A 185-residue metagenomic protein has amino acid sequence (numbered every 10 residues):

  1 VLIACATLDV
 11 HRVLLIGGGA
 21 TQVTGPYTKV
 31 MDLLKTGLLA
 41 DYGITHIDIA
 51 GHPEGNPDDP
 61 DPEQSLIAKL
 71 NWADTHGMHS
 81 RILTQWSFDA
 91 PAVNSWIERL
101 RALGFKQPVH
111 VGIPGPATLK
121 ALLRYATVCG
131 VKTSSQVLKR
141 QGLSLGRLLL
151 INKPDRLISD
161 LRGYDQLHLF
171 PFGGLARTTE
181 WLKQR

Functional and structural regions predicted by a protein language model:
V1-T21: A generic, well-ordered mixed alpha/beta core segment in the N-terminal half of proteins
C5, K69, M78, V111 (+1 more regions): Conserved, mostly hydrophobic/aromatic
A6, L70, D74-T75, R101 (+1 more regions): Non-catalytic positions within long, well-ordered alpha-helices that form the structural scaffold/packing of enzyme
D9-H11, Y42-I47, H79-S80, F105-V109 (+1 more regions): Short, well-ordered coil/turn segments that N-cap beta-strands
L14-L15, L83, H168: Conserved beta-strand positions in the central sheet of alpha/beta enzyme cores
G17-G18, P26-D58, P62-A68, A102-L157 (+1 more regions): Active-site pocket-lining/capping segments in soluble small-molecule metabolic enzymes
V93-N94, L175-R185: C-terminal helical cap(s) of enzyme catalytic domains, especially alpha/beta-barrels
